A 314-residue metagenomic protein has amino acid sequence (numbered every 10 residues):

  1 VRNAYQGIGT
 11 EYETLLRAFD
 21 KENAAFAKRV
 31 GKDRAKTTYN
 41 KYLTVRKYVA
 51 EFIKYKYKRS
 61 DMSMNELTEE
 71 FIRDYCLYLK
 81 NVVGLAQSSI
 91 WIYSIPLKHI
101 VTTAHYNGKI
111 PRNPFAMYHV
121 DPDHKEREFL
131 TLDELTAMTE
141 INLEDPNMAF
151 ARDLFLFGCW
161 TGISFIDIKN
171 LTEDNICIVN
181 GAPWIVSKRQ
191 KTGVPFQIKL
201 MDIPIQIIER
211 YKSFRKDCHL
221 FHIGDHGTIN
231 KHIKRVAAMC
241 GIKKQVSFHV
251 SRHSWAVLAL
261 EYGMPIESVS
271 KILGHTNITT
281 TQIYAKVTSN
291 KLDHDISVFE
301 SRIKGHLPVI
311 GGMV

Functional and structural regions predicted by a protein language model:
Q6, T10-R46: Short, aromatic/basic-rich helix-turn unit that serves as a nucleic-acid recognition element
T37, T44-Y55, N81-F115, I166: N-terminal DNA-binding recognition helix of tyrosine site-specific recombinases/integrases
Q87, W91-Y93, I110, P114-F165: Basic, Lys/Arg- and aromatic-enriched nucleic-acid-binding interface segment
H119, K125-E128, E134, N170-I207: Conserved tyrosine-mediated DNA breakage-rejoining catalytic core shared by Y-recombinases
H124, Q190-E209, R215-R235: C-terminal catalytic core of Y-nucleophile DNA break-rejoin enzymes
F129, R189-G193, H226, L273 (+1 more regions): Catalytic-site neighborhood detector that most strongly recognizes the C-terminal catalytic loop/helix of tyrosine
L156, W160, I166-D167, R235 (+2 more regions): C-terminal catalytic core of tyrosine-transesterase DNA break-rejoin enzymes
F299-V314: C-terminal secondary-structure termini that scaffold catalytic or DNA-interacting sites
